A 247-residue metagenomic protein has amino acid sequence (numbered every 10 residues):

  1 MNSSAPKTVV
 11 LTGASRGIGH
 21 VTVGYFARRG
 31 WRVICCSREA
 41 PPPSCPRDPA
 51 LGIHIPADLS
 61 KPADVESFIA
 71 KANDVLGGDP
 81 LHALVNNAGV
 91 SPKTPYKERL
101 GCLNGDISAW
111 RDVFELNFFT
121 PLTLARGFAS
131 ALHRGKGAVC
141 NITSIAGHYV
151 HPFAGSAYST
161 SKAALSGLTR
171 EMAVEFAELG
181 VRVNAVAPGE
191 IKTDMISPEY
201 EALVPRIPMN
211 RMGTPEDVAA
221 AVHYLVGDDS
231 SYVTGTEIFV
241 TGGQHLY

Functional and structural regions predicted by a protein language model:
S15-R16: Conserved glycine-rich cofactor-binding loop
P95-R111, L203: Substrate-binding pocket helix/loop in short-chain dehydrogenase/reductase
A125, S161, T169: Active-site helix of classical SDR
S130, V174-E175, S231: Alpha-helical segment proximal to the catalytic Tyr-Lys
S144: Residue(s) in the substrate-gating loop at a strand-loop-helix junction that position the organic substrate next
Y149, A202, H223, T234-Y247: Short C-terminal tail/terminal secondary-structure segment of NAD(P)H-dependent dehydrogenase/reductase domains
A177, R182, V233-G235: Short, small/polar-rich loop/turn modules that mediate ligand/substrate recognition or access, typified
